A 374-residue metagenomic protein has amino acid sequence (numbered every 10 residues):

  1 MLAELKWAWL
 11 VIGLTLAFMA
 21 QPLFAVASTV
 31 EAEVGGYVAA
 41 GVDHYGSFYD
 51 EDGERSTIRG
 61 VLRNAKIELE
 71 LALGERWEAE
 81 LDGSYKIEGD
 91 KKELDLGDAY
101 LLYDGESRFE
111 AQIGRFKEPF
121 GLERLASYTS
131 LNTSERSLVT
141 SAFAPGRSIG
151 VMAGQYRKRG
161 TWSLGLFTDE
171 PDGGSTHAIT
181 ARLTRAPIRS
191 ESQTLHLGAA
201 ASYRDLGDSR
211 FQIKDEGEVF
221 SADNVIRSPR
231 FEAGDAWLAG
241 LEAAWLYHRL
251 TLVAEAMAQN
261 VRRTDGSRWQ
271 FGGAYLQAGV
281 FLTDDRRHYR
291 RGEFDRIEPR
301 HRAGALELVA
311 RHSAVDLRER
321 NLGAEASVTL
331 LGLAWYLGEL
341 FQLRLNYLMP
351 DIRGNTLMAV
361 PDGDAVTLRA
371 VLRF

Functional and structural regions predicted by a protein language model:
M1-W7: N-terminal secretory signal peptides that target proteins for export/translocation
W9-P22: Bacterial N-terminal signal peptides
L23-A27: Boundary at the C-terminal end of the N-terminal hydrophobic targeting segment
S28-G46, R55-G207, G272-R300, E307-V309 (+1 more regions): Outer membrane beta-barrel
D50-R55, R210-F374: Outer-membrane beta-barrel pore domains
